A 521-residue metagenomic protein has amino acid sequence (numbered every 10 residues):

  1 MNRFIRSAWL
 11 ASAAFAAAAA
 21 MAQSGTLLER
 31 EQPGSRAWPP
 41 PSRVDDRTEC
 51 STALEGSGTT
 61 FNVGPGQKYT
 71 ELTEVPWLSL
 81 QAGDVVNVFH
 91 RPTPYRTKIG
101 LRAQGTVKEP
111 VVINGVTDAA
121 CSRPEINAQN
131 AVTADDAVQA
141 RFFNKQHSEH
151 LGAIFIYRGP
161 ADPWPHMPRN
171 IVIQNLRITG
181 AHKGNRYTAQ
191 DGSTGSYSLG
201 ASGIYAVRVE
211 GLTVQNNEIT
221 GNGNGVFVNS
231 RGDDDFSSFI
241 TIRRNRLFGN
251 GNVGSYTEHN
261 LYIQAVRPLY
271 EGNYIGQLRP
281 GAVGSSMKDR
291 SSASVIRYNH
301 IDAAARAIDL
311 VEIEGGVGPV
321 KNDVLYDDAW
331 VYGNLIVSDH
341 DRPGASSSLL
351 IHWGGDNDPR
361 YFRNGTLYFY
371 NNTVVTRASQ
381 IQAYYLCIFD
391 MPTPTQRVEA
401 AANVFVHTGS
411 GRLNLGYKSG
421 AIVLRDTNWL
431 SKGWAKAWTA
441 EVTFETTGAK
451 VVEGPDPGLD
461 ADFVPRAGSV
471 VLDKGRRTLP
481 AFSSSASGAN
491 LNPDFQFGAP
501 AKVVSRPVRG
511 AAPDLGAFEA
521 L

Functional and structural regions predicted by a protein language model:
M1-A11: Bacterial N-terminal signal peptides that target proteins for export
W9-A19: Bacterial N-terminal signal peptides
Q23-T59, F362, T393-A402, V406-L521: Acidic, glycine- and Ser/Thr-rich low-complexity intrinsically disordered tracts in extracellular/secreted proteins
R43-H90, P94-Y95, I156-G159, S469 (+1 more regions): Acidic Gly/Asp/Thr-rich repetitive segments characteristic of extracellular carbohydrate-active and adhesion proteins
E49-S51, T73-E109, C121, V451-A467 (+1 more regions): N-terminal, post-signal-peptide segments of secreted/periplasmic proteins
P76-S79, H90, R177-G180, G475-T478: Sec/Tat-exported extracytoplasmic proteins
F89-R91, V116, V311: Active-site-proximal beta-strand/loop segments in catalytic clefts of secreted hydrolases
Y95-G100, K108, C121-N170, Q174 (+1 more regions): Glycine- and acidic/polar-rich repeat regions and solenoidal domains
